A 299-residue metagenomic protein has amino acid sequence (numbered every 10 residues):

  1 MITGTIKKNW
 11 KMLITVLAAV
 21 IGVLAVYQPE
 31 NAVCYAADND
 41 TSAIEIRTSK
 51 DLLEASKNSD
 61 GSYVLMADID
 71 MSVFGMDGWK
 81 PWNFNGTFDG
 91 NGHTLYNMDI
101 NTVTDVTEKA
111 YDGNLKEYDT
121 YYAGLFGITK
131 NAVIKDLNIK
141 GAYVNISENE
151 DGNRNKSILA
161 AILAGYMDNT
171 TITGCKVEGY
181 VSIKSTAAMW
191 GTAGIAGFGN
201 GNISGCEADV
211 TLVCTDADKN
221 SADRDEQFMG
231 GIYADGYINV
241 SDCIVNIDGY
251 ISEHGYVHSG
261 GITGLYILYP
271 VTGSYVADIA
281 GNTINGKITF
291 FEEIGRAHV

Functional and structural regions predicted by a protein language model:
I2-I14, V26-P29: Bacterial N-terminal signal peptides that target proteins for export
N9-W10, I14, I21, S49 (+1 more regions): Generic N-terminal initiation segments characterized by hydrophobic and/or small/turn-forming residues
L13-V16, D168: Position-driven detector of the extreme protein N-terminus
I21-V33: C-terminal segment of classical bacterial N-terminal signal peptides
A32-R296: Surface-exposed repetitive/solenoidal architectures
